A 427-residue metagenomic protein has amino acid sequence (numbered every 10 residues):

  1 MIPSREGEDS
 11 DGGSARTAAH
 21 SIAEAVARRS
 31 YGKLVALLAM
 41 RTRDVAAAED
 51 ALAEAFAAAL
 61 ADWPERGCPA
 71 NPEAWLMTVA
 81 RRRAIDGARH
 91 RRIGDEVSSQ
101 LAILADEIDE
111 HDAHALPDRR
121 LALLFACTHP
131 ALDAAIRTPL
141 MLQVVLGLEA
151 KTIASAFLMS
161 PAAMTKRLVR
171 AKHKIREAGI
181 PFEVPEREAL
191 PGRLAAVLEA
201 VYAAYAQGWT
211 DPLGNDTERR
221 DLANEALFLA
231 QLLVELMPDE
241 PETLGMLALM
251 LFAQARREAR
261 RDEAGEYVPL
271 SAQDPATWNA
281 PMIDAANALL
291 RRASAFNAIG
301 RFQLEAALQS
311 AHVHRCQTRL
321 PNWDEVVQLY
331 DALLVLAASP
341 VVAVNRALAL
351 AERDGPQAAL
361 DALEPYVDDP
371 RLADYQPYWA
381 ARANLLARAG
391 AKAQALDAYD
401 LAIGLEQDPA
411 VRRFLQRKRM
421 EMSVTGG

Functional and structural regions predicted by a protein language model:
I2-S4, D11-L37, A46, P191-V201: A short, charge-rich alpha-helical start-of-domain segment used by transcription regulators
V26-V45, A58-D62, C127-H129, T210-L213 (+1 more regions): Amphipathic, Lys/Arg- and hydrophobic-enriched alpha-helical face
V45-P64, A70-M77, M246-A248: Conserved RNAP core-binding helix
M77-S99: Arg/Lys-rich amphipathic alpha helix in sigma70-family domain 2
E96-A135, M141-A150, M159-D331: Amphipathic helix-loop-helix modules that constitute alpha-helical solenoid scaffolds
M246, M250-A253, E305, Q309 (+4 more regions): "A position-specific structural signal for the A-helix of alpha-solenoid helical repeats
Q254, Q317-L320, R353, A389 (+1 more regions): Structural motif corresponding to the intra-repeat A-B loop/turn of tetratricopeptide repeats
